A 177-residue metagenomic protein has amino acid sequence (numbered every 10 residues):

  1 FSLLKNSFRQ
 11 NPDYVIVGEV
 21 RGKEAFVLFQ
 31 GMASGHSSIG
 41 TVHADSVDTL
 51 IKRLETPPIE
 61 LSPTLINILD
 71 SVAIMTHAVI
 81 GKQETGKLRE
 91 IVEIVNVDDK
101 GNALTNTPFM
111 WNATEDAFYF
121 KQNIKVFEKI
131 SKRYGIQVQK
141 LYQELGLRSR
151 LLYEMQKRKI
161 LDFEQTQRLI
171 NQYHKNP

Functional and structural regions predicted by a protein language model:
F1-V79: Switch/coupling sub-region of P-loop NTPases
T41, T56, Y142, K157-I160: Generic amphipathic alpha-helical segments used as scaffolds and interaction surfaces in large, multi-domain proteins
H43-A44, I66, E84-R89, N106 (+1 more regions): Composition- and surface-driven signal marking solvent-exposed, interaction-prone regions in large proteins
S46, L50, L65, N123-V126 (+2 more regions): Alpha-helical structural motif
L54-P57, Y134, Y173: Alpha-helix boundary/capping residues
L61-L65, Q139-K140, F163-T166: Short, surface-exposed acidic
S71-Q156: Conserved P-loop NTPase
L147-P177: Terminal-proximal interaction/regulatory segments of ATP-powered molecular machines
